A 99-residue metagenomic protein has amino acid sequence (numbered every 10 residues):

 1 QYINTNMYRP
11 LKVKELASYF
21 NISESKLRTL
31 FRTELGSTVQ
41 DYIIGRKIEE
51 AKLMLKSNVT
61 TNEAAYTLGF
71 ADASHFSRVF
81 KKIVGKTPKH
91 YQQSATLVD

Functional and structural regions predicted by a protein language model:
Q1, T5, P10, K14 (+2 more regions): Terminal helix-turn-helix DNA-binding modules in bacterial transcription factors
E15-E24, R28: Helix-turn-helix
N21, T38, N62, T87-P88: A short hydrophobic/aromatic micro-motif that marks alpha-helical segments and, especially, helix-coil
S23, A71-D72: Short coil turns linking two alpha-helices in DNA-binding domains
K26-L27, F31, H75-F76, F80: Short hydrophobic/aromatic patch on the recognition helix
R78-D99: …primarily DNA-binding HTH/wHTH and HhH modules…
